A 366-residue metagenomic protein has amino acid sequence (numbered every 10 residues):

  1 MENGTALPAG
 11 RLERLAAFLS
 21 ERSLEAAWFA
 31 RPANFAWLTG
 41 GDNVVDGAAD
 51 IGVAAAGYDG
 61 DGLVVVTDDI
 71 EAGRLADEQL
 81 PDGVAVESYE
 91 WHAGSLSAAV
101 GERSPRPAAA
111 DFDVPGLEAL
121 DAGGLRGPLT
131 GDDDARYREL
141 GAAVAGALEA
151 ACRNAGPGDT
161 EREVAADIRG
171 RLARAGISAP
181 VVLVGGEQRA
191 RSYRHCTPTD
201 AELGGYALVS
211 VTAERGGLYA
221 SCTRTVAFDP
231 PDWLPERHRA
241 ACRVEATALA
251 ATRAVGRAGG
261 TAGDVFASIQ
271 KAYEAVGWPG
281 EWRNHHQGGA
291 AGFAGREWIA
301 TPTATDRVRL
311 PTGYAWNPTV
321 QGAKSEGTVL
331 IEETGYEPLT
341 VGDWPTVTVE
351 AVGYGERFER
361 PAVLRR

Functional and structural regions predicted by a protein language model:
M1-R366: Active-site neighborhoods and metal-handling regions in enzymes and metal-associated proteins
